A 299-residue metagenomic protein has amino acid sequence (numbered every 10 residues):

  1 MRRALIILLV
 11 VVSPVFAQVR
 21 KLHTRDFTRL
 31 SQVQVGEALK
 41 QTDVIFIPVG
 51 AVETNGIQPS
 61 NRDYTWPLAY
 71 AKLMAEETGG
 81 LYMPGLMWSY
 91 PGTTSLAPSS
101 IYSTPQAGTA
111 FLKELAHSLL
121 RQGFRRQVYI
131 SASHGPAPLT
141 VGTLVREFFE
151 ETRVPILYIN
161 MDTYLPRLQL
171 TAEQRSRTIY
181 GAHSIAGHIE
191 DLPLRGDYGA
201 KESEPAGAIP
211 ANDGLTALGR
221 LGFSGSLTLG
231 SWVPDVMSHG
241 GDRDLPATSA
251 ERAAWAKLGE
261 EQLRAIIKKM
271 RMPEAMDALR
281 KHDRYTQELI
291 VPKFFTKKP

Functional and structural regions predicted by a protein language model:
M1-A4: Positively charged n-region of N-terminal signal peptides that target proteins for export
L8-A17: Hydrophobic h-region of N-terminal signal peptides that target proteins for export in Gram-negative bacteria
Q18-G80, P84-G92, P98-Y102, A110-V128 (+1 more regions): Extended, histidine- and acidic-residue-enriched regions that form the cofactor-binding/catalytic faces
